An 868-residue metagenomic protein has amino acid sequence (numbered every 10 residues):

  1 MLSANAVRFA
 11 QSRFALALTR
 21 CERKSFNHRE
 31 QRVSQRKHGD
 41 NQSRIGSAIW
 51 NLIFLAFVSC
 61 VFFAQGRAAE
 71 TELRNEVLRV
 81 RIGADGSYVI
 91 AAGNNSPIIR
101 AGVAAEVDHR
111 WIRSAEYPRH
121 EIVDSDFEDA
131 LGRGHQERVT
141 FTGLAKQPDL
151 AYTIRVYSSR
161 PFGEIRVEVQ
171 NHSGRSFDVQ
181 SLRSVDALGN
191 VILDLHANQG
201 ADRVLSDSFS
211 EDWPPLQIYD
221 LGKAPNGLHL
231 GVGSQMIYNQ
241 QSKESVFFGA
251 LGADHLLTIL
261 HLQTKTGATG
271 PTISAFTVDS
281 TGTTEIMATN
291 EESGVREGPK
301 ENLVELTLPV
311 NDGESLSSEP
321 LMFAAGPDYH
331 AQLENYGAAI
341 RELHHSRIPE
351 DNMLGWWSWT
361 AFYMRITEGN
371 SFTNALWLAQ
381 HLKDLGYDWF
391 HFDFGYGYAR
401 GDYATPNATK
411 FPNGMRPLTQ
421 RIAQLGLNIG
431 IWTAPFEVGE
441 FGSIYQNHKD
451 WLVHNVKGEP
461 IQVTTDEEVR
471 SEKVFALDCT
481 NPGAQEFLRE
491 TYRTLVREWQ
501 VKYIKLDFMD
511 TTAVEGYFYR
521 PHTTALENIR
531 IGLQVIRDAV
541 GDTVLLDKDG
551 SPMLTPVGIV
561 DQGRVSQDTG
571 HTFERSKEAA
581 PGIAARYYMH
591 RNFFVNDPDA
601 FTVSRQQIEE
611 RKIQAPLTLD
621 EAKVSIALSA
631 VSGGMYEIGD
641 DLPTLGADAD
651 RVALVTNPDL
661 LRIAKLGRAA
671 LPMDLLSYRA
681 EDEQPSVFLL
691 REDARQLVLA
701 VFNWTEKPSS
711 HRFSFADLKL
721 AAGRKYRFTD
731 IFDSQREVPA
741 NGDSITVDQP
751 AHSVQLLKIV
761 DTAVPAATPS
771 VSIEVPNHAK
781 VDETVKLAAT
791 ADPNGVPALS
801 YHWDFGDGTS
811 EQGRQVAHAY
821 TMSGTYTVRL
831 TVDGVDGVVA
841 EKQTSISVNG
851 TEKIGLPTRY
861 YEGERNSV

Functional and structural regions predicted by a protein language model:
E70-L144, T153: Acidic-aromatic substrate-binding/catalytic surfaces of carbohydrate-active enzymes
E72-R74, P225-E350, P616, Q749: Beta-strand-rich recognition/accessory modules
S158-G233, P435: Acidic (Asp/Glu-rich), glycine- and aromatic
N352-R493, W499-Y519: Aromatic-lined carbohydrate-binding/catalytic grooves of carbohydrate-active enzymes
Q446-E486, E490, I531-L645: Glycan-recognition surfaces
S629-S632, E637, Y678-L720, H752: Carbohydrate-binding surface patches
P739-A767: C-terminal beta-strand-rich structural cap/linker in extracellular carbohydrate-active enzymes
D761-K853: Extracellular/lumenal mature domains of secreted and surface-exposed proteins
